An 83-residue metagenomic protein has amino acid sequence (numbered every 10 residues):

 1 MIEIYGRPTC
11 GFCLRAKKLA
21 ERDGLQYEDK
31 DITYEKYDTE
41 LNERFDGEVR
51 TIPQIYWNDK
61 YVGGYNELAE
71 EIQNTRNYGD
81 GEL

Functional and structural regions predicted by a protein language model:
M1-K30: Local sequence-structure signature of Cys/Sec-based thiol-disulfide redox active-site neighborhoods
Y5, Y56-W57: Acidic beta-strand-to-loop metal/phosphate-binding motif
G11, K36, G63: Short alpha-helical
L14, K18, T39, E70: Alpha-helical elements of the RecA-like P-loop NTPase motor core of helicases
D23-E28, E43-R44, E70-Q73: Non-catalytic interaction surface on structured domains
I32-V49: Thioredoxin-like thiol-disulfide oxidoreductase module
F45-I55, Y65-N66: Structural micro-motif
W57-L83: Non-catalytic, surface beta->alpha helical segment in thiol-disulfide oxidoreductase systems
